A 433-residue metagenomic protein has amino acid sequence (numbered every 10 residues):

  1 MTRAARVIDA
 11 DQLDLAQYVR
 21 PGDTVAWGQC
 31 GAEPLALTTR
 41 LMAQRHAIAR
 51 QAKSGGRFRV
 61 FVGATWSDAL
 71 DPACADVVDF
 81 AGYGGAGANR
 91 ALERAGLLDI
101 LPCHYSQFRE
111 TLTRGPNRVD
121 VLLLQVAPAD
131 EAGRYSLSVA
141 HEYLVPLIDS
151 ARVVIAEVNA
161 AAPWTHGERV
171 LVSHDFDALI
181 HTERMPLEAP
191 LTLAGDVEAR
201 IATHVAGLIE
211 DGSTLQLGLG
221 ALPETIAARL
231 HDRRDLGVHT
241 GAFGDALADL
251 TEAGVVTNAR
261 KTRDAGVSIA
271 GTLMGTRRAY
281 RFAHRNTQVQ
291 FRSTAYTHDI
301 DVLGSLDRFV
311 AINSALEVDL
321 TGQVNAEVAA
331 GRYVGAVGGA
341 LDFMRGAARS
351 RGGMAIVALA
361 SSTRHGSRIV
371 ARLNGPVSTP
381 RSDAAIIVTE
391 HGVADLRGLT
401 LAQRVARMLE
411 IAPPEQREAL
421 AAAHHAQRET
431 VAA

Functional and structural regions predicted by a protein language model:
M1-A433: Conserved alpha/beta enzyme-core scaffold
